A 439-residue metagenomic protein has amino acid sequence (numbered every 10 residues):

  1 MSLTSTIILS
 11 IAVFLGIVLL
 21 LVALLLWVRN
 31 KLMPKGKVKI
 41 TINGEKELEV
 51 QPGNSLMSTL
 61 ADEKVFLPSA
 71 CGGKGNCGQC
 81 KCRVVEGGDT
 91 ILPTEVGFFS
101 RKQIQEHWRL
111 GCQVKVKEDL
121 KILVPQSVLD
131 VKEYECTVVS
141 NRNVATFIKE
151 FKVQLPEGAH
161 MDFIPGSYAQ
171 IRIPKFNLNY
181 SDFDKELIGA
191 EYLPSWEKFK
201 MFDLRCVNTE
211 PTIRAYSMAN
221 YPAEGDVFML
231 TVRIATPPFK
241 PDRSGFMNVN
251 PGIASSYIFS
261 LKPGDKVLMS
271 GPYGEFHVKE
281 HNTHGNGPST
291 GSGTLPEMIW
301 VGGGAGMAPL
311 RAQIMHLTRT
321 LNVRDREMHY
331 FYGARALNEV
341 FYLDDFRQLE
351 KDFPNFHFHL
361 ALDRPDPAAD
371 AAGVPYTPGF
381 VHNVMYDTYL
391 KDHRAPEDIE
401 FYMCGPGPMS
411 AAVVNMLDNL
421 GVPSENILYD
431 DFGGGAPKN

Functional and structural regions predicted by a protein language model:
S2-G73, V84-Q105, F276, R319 (+1 more regions): Reductase modules of NAD(P)H-dependent flavoproteins
L21-W27, K31, G97-A159, N179: Fe-S ferredoxin-like electron-transfer domains and their immediately adjacent linker/connector regions across
S55, Q79, K121, Y168 (+1 more regions): Residue-level marker of beta-strand positions
P68-G78, G111-K115: Cysteine-centered iron-sulfur cluster-binding motifs in ferredoxin-type domains/subunits of redox enzymes
V139-D265, H284, S289, R335 (+1 more regions): Ferredoxin-reductase
G293: Short Gly/Ser/Thr- and charged-rich N-terminal loops/segments that act as flexible capping/hinge elements
P309-L321: Histidine-anchored nucleotide/phosphate-binding helix
